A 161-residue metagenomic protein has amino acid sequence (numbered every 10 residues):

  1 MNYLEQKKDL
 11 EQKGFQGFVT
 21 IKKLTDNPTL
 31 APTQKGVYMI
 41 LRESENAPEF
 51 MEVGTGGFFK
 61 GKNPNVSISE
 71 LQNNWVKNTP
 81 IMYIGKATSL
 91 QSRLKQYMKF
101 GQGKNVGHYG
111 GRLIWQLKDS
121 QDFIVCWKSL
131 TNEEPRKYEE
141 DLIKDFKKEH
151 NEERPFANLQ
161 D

Functional and structural regions predicted by a protein language model:
M1-R93, C126-I143, L159-D161: GIY-YIG nuclease catalytic motif and its immediate N-terminal context
K95-D122: Aromatic- and Lys/Arg-enriched surface recognition patch
Y97-F100, D145, E149: Mid-sequence acidic-hydrophobic segments that form the walls of catalytic/ligand-binding cavities or oligomerization
K148-N158: Coupling/hinge elements of helicase-like and P-loop NTPase modules
